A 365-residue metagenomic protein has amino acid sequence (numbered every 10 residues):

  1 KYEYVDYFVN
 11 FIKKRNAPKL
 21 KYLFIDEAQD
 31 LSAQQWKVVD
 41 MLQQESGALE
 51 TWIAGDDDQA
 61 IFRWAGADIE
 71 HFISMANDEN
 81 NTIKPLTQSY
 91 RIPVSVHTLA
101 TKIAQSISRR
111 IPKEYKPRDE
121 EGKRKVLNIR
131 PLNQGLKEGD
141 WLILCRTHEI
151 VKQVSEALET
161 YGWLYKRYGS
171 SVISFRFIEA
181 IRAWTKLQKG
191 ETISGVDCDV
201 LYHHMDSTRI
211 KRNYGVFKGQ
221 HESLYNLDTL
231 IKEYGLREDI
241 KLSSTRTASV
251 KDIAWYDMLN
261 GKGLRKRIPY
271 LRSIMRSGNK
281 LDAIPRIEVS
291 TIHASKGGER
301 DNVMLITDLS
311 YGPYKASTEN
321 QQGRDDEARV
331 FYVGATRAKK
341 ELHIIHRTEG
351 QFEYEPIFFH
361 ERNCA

Functional and structural regions predicted by a protein language model:
K1-F24, D30-M41, R267-T291: Conserved helicase/translocase P-loop NTPase motor core
A17, E45, G135-E138, G297: Alpha-helix termination/capping residues and helix-transition junctions
Y22, Q29-E121, L142-A157, S170-F175 (+6 more regions): Conserved helicase motor core of SF1/SF2 NTP-dependent helicases
V94, C145-V330, A335-L342: Core RecA-like ATPase module of SF1/SF2 helicases and allied nucleic-acid translocases
V126-G139: Conserved interdomain hinge at the start of the Helicase C-terminal
R167, G235-L242, G350-A365: C-terminal/domain-terminus segments
E341-E353: Cysteine/selenocysteine-centered motifs that mediate thiol-based redox chemistry or coordinate metal-sulfur cofactors
